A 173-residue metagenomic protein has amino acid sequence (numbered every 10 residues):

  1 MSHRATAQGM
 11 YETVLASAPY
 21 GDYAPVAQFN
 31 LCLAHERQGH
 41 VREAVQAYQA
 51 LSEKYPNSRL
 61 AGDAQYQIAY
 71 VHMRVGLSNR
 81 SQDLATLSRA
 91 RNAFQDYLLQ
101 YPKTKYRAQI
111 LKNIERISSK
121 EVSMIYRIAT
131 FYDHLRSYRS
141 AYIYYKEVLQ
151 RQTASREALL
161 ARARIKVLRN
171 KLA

Functional and structural regions predicted by a protein language model:
M1-A173: Acidic, polar-rich low-complexity tracts and alpha-helical solenoid repeat scaffolds
